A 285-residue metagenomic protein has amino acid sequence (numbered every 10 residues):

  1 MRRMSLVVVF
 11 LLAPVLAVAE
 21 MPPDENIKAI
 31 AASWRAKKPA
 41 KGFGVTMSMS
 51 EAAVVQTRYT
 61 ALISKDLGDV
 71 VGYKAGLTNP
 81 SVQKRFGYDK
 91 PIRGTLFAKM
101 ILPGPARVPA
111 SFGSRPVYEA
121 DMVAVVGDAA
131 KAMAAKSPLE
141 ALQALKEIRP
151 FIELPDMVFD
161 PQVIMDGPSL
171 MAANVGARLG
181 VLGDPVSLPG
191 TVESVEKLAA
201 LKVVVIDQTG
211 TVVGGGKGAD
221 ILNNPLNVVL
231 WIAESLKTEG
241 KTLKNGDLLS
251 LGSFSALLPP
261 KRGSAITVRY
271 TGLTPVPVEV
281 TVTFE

Functional and structural regions predicted by a protein language model:
S5-V15: Bacterial N-terminal signal peptides
A17-A19: Boundary at the C-terminal end of the N-terminal hydrophobic targeting segment
M21-N224, P275-E285: Catalytic-core "active-site belt" of small-molecule-metabolizing enzymes, emphasizing His/Asp/Glu-rich regions
E239-L243, L249-S250: C-terminal soluble interaction/assembly domains
S255-L258, G272-P275: Short, charged beta-turn/beta-strand-edge "cap" motif at the junction between a beta-strand and an adjacent loop
